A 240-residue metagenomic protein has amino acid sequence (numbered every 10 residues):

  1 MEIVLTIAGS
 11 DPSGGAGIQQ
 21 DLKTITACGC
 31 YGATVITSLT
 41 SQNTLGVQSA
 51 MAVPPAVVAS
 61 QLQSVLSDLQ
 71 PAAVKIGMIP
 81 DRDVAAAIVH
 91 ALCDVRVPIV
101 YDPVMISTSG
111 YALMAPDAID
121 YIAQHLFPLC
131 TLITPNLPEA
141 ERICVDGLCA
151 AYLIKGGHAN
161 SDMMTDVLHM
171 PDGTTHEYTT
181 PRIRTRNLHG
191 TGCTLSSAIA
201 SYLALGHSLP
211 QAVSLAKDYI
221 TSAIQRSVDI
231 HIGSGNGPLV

Functional and structural regions predicted by a protein language model:
E2-T6, I18, L22-I106: Conserved N-terminal subdomain of the carbohydrate kinase-like
T6, G17, D162-Y178: Acidic-glycine-rich active-site phosphate/pyrophosphate-binding loop
I7-S13, T175-G190: Short pre-catalytic strand/loop immediately N-terminal to key active-site residues, enriched for Gly-Thr
Q19, T185-L209: Short, small-residue alpha-helix embedded
G29-A33, T174-H176, Y202-A216: Phosphate-handling active-site elements
S49-V53, P116-I119, I230: Short, hinge-like loop/turn segments at secondary-structure boundaries
A52, Q211-V240: Charged C-terminal helix
I76, P80-D146, I154-T165: Conserved beta-alpha-beta core of the PfkB/ribokinase-like small-molecule kinase fold
